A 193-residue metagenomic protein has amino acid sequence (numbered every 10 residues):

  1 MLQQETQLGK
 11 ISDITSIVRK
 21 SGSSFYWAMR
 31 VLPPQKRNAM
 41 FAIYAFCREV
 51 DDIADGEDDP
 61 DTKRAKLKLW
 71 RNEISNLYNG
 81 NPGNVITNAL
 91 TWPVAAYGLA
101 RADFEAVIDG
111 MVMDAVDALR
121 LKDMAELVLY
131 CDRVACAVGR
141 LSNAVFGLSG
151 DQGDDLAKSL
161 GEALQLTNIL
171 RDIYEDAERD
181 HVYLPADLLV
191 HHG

Functional and structural regions predicted by a protein language model:
M1-G193: Acidic catalytic motifs of isoprenoid enzymes
